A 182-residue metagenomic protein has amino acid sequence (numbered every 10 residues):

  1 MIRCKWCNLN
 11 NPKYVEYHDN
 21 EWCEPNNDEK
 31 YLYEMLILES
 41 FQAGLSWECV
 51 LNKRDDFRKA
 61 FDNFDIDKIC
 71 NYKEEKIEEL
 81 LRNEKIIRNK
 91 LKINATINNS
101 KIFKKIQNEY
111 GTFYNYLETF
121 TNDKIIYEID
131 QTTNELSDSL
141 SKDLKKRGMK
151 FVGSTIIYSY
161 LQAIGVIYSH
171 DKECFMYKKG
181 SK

Functional and structural regions predicted by a protein language model:
M1-K182: HhH-family (HhH-GPD) DNA N-glycosylase catalytic core used in base-excision repair
